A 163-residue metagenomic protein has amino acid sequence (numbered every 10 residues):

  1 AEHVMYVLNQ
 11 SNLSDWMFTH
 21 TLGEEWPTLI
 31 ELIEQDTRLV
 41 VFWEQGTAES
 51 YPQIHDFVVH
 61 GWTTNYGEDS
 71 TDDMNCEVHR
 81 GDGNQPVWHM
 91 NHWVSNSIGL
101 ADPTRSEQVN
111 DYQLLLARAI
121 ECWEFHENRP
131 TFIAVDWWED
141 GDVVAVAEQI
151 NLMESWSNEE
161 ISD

Functional and structural regions predicted by a protein language model:
A1-D163: Catalytic cores of phosphodiester-bond hydrolases, prominently lipid phosphodiesterases
